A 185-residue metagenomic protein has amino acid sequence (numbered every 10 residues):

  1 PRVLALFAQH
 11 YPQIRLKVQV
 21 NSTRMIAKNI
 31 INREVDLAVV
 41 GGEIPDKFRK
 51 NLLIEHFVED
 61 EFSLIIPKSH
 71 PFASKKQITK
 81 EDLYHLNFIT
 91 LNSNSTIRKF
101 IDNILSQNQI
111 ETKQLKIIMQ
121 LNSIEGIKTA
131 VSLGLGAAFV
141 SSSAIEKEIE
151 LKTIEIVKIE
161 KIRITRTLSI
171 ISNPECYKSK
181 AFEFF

Functional and structural regions predicted by a protein language model:
P1-P45: Central regulatory/effector-binding core of bacterial HTH transcription factors
S22-V35, G41, I97-I154: Hydrophobic hinge/microswitch elements
A27-K28, E55, E81, K128-T129 (+1 more regions): Alpha-helical segments flanking ligand/cofactor-binding loops in enzyme cores
L37-G42, I66-P67, L91: Short beta-strand elements of ligand-binding domains
N51-F62, I66-I89: Flexible hinge/capping segments at coil-to-helix
L52-F62, E150-I164: Short beta-strand->loop
F72-A73, N87-Q109, K178-K180: Secondary-structure junction motif
E155-F185: A late-sequence structural motif
